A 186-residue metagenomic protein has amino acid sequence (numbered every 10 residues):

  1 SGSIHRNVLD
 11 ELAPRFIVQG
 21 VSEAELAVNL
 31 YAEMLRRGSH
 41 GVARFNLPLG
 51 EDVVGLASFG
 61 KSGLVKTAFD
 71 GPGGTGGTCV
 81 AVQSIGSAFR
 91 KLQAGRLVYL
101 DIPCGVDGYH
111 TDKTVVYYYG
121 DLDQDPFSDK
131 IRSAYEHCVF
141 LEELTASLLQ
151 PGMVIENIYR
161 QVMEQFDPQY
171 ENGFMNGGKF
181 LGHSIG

Functional and structural regions predicted by a protein language model:
S1-G186: Active-site neighborhoods and metal-handling regions in enzymes and metal-associated proteins
